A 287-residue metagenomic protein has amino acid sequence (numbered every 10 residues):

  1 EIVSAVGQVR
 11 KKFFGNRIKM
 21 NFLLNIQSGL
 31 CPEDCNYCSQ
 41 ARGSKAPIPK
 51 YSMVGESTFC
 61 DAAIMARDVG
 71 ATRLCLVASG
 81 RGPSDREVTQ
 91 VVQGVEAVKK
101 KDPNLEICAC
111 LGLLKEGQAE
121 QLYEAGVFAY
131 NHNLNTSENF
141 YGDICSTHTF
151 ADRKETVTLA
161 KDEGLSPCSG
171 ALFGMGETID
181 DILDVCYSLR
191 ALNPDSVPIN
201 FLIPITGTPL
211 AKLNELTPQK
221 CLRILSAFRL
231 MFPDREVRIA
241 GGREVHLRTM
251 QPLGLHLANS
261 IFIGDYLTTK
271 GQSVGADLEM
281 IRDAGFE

Functional and structural regions predicted by a protein language model:
V6, C35, L76, H132 (+5 more regions): Conserved, mostly hydrophobic/aromatic
G7-Q8, E96, S226, P252: Active-site phosphate/pyrophosphate- and oxyanion-stabilizing loops and adjacent acidic/basic residues in soluble
Q8, K12, I18-T58: Canonical Radical SAM [4Fe-4S] cluster-binding loop centered on the CxxxCxxC motif and its immediate flanking residues
I18-F22, L74, I107-A109, Y130-H132 (+4 more regions): Hydrophobic faces of well-ordered beta-strands that scaffold small-molecule active sites in alpha/beta enzyme cores
L23, L111, T149, A171-G174 (+4 more regions): Glycine- and other small-residue-rich loops at beta-strand/loop junctions that grip anionic moieties
R42-G170, M175, I179-L183, S188-L192: Conserved Radical SAM active-site core
K101, R190-E287: Auxiliary Fe-S-binding modules of radical SAM enzymes
